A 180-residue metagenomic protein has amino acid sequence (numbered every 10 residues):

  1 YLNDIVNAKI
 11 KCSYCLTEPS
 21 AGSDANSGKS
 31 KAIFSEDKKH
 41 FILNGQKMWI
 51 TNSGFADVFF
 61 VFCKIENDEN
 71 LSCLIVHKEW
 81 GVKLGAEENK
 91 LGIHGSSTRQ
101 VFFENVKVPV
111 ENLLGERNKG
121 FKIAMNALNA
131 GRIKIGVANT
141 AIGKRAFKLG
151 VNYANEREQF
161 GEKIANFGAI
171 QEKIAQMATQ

Functional and structural regions predicted by a protein language model:
Y1, S27-G28, Q46-M48, G85-N89: Short beta-alpha junctions and helix-cap segments that line functional grooves
D4-K9, H77: Soluble sensory domains of the PAS superfamily and closely related sensory modules
A8-L16: A short, Trp-centered hydrophobic/proline-enriched beta-strand micro-motif
P19-K29: Active-site-adjacent elements of ketosynthase-type condensing enzymes
A21, M48-G54, I93, A130: Glycine-rich phosphate/pyrophosphate-binding beta-alpha loops
S30-F34: A structural signal for short hydrophobic beta-strand segments in well-ordered beta-sheet cores
H40-L84: A short core secondary-structure module
V82-Q180: Glycine-rich beta->alpha junctions and the first turn(s) of the following alpha-helix
